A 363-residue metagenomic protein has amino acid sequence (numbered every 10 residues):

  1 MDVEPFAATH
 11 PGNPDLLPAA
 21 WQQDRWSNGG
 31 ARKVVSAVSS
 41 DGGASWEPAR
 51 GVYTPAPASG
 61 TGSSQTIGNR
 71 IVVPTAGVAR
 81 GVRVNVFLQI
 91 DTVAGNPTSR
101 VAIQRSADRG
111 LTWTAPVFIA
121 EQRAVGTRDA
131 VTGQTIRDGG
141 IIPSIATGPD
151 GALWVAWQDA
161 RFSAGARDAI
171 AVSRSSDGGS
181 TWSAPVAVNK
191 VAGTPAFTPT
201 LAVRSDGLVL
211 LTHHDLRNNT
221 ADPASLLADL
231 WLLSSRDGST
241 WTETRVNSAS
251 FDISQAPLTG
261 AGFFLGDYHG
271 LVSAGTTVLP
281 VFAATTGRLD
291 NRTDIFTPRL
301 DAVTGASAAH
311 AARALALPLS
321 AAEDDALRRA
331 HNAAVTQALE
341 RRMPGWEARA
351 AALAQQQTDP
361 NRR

Functional and structural regions predicted by a protein language model:
M1-R363: Extracellular, repeat-based ectodomains that mediate carbohydrate processing or recognition
